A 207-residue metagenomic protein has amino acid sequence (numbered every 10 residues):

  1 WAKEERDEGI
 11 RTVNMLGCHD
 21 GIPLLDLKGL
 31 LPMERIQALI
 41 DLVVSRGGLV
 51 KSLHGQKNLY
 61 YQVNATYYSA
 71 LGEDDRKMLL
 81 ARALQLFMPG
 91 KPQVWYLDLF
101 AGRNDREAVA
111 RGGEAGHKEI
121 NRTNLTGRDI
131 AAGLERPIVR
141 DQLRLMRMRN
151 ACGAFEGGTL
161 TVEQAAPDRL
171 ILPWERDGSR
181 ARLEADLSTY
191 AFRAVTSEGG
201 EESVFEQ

Functional and structural regions predicted by a protein language model:
W1-Q207: Active-site and adjacent substrate-binding regions of carbohydrate-active enzymes
